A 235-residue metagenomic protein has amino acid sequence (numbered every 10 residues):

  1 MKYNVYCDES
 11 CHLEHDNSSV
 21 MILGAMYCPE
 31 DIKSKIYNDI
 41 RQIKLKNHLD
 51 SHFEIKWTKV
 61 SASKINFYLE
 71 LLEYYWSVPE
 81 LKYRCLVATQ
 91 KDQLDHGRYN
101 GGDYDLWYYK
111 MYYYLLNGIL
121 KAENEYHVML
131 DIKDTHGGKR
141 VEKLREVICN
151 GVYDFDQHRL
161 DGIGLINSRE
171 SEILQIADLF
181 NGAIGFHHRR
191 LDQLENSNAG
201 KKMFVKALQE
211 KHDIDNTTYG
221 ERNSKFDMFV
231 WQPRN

Functional and structural regions predicted by a protein language model:
M1-N235: Phosphate-ester processing/binding pockets and catalytic centers
